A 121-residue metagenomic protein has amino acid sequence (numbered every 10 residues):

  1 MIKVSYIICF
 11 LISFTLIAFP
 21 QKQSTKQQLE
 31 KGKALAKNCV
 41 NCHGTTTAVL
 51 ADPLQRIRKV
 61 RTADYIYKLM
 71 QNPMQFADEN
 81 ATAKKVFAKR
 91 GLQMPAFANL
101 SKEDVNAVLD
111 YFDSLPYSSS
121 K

Functional and structural regions predicted by a protein language model:
M1-T25: Bacterial Sec-dependent N-terminal signal peptides
Y6, L29, K102-V105: Short functional linear motifs
L16-A36, T62: Electrostatic cytochrome c docking/interface patches
K33, G44-Q75, N99: Gly/Gly-Pro-rich "capping" loops immediately C-terminal to redox-active cysteine motifs in periplasmic/lumenal
K37, D52, L92-P95: Positions in alpha-helical segments
C39-C42: Short cysteine clusters
D64-K68, L92-K121: C-terminal capping alpha-helices of c-type cytochrome domains
K68-V86, R90: Short Fe-S-cluster ligation motifs
